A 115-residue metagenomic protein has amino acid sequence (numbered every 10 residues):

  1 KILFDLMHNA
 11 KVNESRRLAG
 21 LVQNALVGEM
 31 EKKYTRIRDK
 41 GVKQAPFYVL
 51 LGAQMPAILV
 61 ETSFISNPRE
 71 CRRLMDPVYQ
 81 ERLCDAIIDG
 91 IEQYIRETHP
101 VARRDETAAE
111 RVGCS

Functional and structural regions predicted by a protein language model:
K1-S115: Active-site-proximal helix/loop segments of hydrolytic enzymes
